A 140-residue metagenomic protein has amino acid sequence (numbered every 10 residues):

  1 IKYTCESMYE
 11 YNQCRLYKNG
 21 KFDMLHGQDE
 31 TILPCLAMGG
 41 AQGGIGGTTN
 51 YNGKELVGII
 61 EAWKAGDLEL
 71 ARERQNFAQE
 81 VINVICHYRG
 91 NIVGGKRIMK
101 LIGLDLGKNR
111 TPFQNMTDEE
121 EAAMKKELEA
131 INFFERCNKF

Functional and structural regions predicted by a protein language model:
K2-Q79, I85-C86: Catalytic alpha/beta core domains of metabolic enzymes, predominantly
A37-G40, Q79-Q114: Conserved short secondary-structure transition element at the edge of the structured enzyme core that lines
G47, K64-L68, I92-G94, E127-N132: Short, structured secondary-structure boundary patches
L68, R72, R89-I92, F134-F140: Flexible, glycine/charged-enriched surface loops at secondary-structure junctions
D105-N138: Flexible C-terminal active-site loop/helix
